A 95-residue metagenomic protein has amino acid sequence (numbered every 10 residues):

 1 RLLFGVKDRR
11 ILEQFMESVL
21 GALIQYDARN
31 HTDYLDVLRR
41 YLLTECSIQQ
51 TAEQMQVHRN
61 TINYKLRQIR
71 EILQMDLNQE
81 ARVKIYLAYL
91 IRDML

Functional and structural regions predicted by a protein language model:
R1-L95: Cytosolic nucleotide-utilizing catalytic cores of signal-transduction proteins
